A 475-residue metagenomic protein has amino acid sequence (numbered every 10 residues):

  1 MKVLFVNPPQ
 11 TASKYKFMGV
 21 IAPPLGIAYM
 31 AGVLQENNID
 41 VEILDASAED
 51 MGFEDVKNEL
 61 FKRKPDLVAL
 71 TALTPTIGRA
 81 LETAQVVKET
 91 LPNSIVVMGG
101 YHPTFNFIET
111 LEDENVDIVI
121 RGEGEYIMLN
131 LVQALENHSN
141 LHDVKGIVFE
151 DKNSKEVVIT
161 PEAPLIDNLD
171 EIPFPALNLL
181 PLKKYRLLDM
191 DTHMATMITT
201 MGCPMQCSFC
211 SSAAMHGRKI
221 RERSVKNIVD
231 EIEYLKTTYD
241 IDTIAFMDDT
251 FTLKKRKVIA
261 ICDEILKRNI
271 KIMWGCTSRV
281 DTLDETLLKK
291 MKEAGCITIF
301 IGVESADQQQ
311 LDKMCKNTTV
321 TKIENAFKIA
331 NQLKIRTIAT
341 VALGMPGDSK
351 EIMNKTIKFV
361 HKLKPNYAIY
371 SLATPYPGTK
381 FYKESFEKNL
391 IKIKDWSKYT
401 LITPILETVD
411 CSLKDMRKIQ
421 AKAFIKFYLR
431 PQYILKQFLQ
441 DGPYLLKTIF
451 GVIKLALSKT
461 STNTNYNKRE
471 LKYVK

Functional and structural regions predicted by a protein language model:
K2, V20, V33-N168, L372-G378: Glycine-rich beta-alpha loop elements in corrinoid/cobalamin-binding modules across cobalamin-dependent enzymes
V3-F5, K57, D66, K380-K383 (+1 more regions): Radical SAM enzyme core and accessory elements
L4, P9-K16, V144, E150-T199 (+1 more regions): N-terminal [4Fe-4S]-dependent radical SAM core
A12-S13, M205, R256, Q309 (+4 more regions): Flexible glycine/acidic-rich beta-alpha junction loops that bind and position SAM and/or redox cofactors in anaerobic
K14-I27: Glycine- and acidic-residue-enriched helix-capping/strand-helix junction motifs
E109-E112, G347-H361: Catalytic cores of alpha/beta
P175-I338, M345, K358: Radical SAM [4Fe-4S] cluster-binding motif and immediate context
